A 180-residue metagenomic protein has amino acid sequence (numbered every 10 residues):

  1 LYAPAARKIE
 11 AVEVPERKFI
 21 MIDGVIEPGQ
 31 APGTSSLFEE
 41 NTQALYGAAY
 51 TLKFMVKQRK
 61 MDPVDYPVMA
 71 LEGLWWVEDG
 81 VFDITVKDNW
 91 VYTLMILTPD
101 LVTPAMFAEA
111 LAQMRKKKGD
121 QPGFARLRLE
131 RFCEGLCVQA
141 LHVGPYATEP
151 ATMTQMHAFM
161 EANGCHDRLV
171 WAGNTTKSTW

Functional and structural regions predicted by a protein language model:
L1-W180: A solvent-exposed interaction/effector surface
